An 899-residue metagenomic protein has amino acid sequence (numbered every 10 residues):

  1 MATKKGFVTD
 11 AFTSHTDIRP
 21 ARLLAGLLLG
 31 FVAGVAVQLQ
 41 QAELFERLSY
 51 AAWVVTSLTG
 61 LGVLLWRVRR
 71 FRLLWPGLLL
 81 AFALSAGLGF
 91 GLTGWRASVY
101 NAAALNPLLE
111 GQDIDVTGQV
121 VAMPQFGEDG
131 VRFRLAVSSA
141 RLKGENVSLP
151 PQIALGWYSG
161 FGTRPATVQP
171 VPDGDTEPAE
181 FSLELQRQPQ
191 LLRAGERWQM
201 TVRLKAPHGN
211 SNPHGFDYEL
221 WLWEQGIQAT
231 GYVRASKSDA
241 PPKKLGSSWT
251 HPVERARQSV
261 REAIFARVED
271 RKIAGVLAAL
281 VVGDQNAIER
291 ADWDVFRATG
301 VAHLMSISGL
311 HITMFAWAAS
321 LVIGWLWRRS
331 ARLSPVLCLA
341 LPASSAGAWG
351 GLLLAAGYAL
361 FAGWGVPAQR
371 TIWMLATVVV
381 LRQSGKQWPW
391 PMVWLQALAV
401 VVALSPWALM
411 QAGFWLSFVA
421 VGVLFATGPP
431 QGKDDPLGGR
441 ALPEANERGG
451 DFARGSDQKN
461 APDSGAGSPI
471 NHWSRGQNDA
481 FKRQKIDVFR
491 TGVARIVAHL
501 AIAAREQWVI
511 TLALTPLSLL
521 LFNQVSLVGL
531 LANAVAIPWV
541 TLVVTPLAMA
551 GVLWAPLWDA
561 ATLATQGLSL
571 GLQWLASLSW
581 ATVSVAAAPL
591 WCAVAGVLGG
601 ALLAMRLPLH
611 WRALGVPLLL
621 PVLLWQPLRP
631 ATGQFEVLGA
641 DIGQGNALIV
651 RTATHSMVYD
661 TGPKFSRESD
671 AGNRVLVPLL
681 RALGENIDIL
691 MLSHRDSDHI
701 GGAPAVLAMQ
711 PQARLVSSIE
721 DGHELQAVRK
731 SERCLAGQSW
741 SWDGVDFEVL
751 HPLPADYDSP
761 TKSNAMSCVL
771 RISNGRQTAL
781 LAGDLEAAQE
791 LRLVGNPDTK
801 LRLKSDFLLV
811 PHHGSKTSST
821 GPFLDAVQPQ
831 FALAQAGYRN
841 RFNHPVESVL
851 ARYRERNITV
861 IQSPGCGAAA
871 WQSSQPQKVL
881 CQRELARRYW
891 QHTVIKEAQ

Functional and structural regions predicted by a protein language model:
A2-A83, Y100, V121, L192 (+1 more regions): Accessory, non-ATPase domains that flank or precede helicase/AAA+ motor cores in DNA-metabolism machines
A2-P20, P76, S85-H303, G450 (+11 more regions): Membrane-interface helix/helix-cap signal primarily in integral membrane proteins
R19-W66, Q411-F414, L557-M605: Membrane-embedded alpha-helical segments of integral membrane proteins
G26, G231, D284, I288-G439 (+11 more regions): Hydrophobic alpha-helical transmembrane segments in multi-pass membrane proteins
G34, G118, G413, L514 (+2 more regions): Residue-level signal for inorganic ion chemistry
R72-R96, P608-A631: Internal/C-terminal transmembrane anchor helices
Q169-T176, P189-Q190, A194-T201, H214 (+5 more regions): Non-globular, low-confidence helical/coil segments that flank catalytic cores
W249-R267, V276, D284, D292 (+12 more regions): Hydrophobic alpha-helical segments of integral membrane proteins, encompassing both true transmembrane helices
